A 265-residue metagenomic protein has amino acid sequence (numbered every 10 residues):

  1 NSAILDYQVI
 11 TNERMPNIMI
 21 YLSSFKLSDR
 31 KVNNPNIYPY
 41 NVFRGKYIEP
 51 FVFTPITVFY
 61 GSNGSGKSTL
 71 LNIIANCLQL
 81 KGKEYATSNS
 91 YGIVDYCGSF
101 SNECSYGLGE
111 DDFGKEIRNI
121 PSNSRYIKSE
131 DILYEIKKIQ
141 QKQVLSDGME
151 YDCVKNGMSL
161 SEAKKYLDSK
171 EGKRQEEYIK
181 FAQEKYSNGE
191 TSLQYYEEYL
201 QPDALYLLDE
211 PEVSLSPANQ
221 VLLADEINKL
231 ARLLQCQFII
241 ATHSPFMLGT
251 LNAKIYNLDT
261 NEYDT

Functional and structural regions predicted by a protein language model:
N1-N17: N-terminal amphipathic/basic-hydrophobic helices that include classical n-h-c signal peptides and signal-anchor
Y7, N41, I56-L78, L193-T265: Switch/communication elements of ASCE P-loop NTPase nucleotide-binding domains
P16-I48: N-terminal pre-Walker A segment at the start of P-loop NTPase domains
D29, P55-T57, D131: Short, flexible loop/turn elements at secondary-structure junctions
P50-V52: ABC ATPase nucleotide-binding domain
T57-Y60, Y85, G92-D95, K170-R174 (+3 more regions): Catalytic phosphate/metal-binding cores of nucleic-acid and nucleotide-processing enzymes, i.e., regions that mediate
T69-Y151: ABC ATPase nucleotide-binding domain signature region
Y126-S129, V144-L160, K165-L222: Conserved ABC ATPase signature
